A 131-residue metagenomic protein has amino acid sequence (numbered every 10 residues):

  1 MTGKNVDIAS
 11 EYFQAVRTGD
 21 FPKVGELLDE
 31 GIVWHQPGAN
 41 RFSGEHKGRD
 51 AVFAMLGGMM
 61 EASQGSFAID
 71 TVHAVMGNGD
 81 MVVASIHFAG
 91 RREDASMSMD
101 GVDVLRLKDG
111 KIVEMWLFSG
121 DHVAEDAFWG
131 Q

Functional and structural regions predicted by a protein language model:
M1-E30, G130-Q131: Short, low-complexity N-terminal intrinsically disordered segments enriched in polar/charged residues
L28-D29, F88-G90, S119: Short beta-strand segments enriched in hydrophobic/aromatic residues within well-folded beta-rich domains
D29-N78: A solvent-exposed, acidic/Ser-Thr-rich amphipathic alpha-helical stretch
E45-H46, D94-S96, A124-W129: A short, polar/proline- and glycine-enriched secondary-structure boundary/capping micro-motif
Q64, G90-S98: Short, cysteine-centered beta-strand-loop-beta hairpins and adjacent loop/turn segments enriched in charged/polar
A68-D70, S96-D103: Short, surface-exposed coil-to-beta transition loops
G79-F88: A short hydrophobic beta-strand element
V104-D126: Short beta-strand edge/turn micro-motifs at domain boundaries
